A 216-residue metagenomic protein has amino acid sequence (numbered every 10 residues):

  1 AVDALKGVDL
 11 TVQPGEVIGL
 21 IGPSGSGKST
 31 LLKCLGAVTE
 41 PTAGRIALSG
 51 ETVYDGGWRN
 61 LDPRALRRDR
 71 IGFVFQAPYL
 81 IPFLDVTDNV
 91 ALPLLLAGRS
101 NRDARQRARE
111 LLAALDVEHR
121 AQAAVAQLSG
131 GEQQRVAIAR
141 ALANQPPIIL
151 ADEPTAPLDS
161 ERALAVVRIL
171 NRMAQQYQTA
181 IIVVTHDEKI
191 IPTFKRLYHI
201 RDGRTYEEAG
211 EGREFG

Functional and structural regions predicted by a protein language model:
V2, V53-G72: ABC ATPase NBD coupling module
G36: Helix-to-loop junction immediately C-terminal to a conserved catalytic motif
G44-D55: Conserved ABC transporter NBD signature motif
L84-L92: Short coil-to-helix segment of the ABC ATPase nucleotide-binding domain corresponding to the Q-loop/switch region
A124-L128, E132-Q134: Conserved ABC ATPase signature
Q145: Conserved catalytic motifs of ABC-family nucleotide-binding domains
I149-D152: Catalytic Walker B motif of ABC-type/P-loop ATPase nucleotide-binding domains
